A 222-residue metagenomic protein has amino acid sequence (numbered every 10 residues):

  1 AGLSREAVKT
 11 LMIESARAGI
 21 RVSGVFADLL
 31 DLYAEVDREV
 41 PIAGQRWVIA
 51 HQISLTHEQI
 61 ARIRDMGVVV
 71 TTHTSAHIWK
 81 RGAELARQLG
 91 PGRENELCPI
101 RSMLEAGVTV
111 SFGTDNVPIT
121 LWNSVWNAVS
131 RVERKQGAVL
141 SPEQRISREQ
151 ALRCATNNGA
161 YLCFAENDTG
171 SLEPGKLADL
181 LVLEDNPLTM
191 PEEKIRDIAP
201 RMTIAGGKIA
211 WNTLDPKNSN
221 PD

Functional and structural regions predicted by a protein language model:
A1-A7, Q52: Active-site gating/metal-coordination segments in enzymes
K9-W47, H57-T189, E193, I198-I209: His/Asp/Glu-enriched, well-ordered alpha-helical/loop segment that forms or immediately abuts the divalent-metal
N212-D222: Glycine- and charge-enriched low-complexity intrinsically disordered segments
